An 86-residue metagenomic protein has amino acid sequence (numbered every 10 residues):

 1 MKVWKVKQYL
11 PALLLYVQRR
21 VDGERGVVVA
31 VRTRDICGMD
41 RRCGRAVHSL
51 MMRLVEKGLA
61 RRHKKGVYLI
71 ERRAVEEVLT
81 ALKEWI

Functional and structural regions predicted by a protein language model:
M1-G23: Short alpha-helical segments that sit at the start of domains
K2-W4, H48, R61: Short Lys/Arg-rich cationic patches that frequently serve as NLS/NoLS or arginine-rich RNA/DNA-binding motifs
V6-Q8, K65-I86: Short, cationic-aromatic polyanion-contact patches
Y16, L50, E77-A81: Charge-rich, solvent-exposed alpha-helical interaction surfaces
G26-A30: Residue at a beta-strand N-cap/secondary-structure junction
R32-G44: Short helix-coil junctions and helix-kink-helix linkers
R41-R53: Short amphipathic alpha-helical interaction segments
V55-K65: A short, conserved structural fragment
